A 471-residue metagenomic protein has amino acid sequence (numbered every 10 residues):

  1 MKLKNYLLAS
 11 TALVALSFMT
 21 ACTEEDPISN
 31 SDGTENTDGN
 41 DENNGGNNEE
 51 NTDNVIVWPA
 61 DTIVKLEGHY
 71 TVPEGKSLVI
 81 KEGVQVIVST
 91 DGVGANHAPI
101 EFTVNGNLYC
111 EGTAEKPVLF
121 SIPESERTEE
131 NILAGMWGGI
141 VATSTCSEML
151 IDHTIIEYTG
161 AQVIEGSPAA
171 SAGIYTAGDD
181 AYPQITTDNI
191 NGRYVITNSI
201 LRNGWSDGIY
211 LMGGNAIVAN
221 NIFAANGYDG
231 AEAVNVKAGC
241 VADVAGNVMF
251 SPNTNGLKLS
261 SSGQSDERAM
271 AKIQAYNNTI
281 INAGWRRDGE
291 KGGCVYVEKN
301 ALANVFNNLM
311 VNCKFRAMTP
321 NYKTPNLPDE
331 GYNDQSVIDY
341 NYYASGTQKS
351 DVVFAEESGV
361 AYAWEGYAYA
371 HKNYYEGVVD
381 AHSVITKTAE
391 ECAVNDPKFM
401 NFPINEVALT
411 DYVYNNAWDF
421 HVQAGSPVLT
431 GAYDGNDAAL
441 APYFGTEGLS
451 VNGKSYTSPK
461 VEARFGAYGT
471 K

Functional and structural regions predicted by a protein language model:
M1, C22-T23: Terminal processing/anchoring signals of secreted or surface-associated proteins and related intramolecular
M1-A9: Bacterial N-terminal signal peptides that target proteins for export
N5, D26-P27: Generic extreme N-terminus detector
A12-L16: Hydrophobic helical h-region of N-terminal Sec-dependent signal peptides in bacterial secretory/periplasmic proteins
S17-A21: C-terminal motif of bacterial Sec signal peptides marking the signal peptidase cleavage site
P27-K81, S89-G106, G112, P117-K471: Extracellular beta-rich repeat passengers
